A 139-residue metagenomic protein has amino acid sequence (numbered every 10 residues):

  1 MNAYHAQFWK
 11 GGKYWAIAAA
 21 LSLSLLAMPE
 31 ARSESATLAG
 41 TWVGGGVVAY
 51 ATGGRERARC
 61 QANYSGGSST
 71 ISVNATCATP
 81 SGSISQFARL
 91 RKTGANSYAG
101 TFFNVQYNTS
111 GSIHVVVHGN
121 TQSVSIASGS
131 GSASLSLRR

Functional and structural regions predicted by a protein language model:
M1-K10: N-terminal secretory signal peptides that target proteins for export/translocation
Y14-L26: Bacterial N-terminal signal peptides
M28-S33: Sec/Tat signal peptide C-region and signal peptidase I cleavage site
E34-R139: Central antiparallel beta-sheet cores of small beta-barrel/beta-sandwich binding domains
